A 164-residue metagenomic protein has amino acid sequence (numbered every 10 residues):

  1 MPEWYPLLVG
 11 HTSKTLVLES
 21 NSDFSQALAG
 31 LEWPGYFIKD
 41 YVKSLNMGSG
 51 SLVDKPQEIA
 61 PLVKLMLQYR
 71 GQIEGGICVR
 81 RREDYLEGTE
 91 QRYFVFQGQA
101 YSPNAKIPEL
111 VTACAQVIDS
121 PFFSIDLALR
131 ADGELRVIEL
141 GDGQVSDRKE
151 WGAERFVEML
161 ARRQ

Functional and structural regions predicted by a protein language model:
M1-A113, R162-Q164: Active-site nucleotide/adenylate-binding loops and adjacent lid/helix of ATP-dependent enzymes
Q99, K106-Q164: ATP-dependent carboxylate activation and anion-phosphoryl transfer catalytic cores that bind Mg-ATP to form
